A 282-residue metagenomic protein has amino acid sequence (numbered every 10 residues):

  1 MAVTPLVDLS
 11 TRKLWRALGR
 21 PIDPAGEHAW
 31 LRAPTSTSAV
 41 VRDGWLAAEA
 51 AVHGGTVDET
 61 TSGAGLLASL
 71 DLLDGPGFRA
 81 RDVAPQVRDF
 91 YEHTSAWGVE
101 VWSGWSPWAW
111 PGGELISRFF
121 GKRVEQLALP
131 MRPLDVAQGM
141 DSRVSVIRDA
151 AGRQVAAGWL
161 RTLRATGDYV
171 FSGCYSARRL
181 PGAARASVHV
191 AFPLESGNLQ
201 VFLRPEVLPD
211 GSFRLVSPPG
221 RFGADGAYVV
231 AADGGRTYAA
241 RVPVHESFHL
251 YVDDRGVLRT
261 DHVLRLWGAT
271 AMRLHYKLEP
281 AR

Functional and structural regions predicted by a protein language model:
A2-L9, K13: Cationic, amphipathic, low-complexity segments that mediate targeting or membrane/lipid association
L18-H275, E279: Soluble ligand-binding/transfer domains with enclosed cavities or grooves
